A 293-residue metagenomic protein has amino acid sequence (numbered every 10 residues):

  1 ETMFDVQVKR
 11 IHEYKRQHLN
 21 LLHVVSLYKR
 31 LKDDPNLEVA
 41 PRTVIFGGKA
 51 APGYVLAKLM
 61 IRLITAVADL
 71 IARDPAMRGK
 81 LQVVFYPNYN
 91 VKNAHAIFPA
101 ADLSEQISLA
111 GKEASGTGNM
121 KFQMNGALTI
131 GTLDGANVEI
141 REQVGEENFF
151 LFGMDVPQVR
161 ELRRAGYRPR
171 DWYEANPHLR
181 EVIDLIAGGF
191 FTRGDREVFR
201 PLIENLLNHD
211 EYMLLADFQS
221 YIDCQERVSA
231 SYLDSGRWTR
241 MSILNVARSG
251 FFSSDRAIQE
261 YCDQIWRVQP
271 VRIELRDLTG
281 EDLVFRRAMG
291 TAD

Functional and structural regions predicted by a protein language model:
E1-A94, R267, I273-V284: Long, K/E/R/D-enriched contiguous segments that form extended
E1-E13, P41-A57, R78-P87, A101-G111 (+4 more regions): Glycine- and acidic
P99-A100, I107-R256, E260-R286: Catalytic binding pocket for nucleotide-activated donors in carbohydrate/polymer assembly enzymes
R286-D293: Acidic, Ser/Thr-rich low-complexity intrinsically disordered segments
